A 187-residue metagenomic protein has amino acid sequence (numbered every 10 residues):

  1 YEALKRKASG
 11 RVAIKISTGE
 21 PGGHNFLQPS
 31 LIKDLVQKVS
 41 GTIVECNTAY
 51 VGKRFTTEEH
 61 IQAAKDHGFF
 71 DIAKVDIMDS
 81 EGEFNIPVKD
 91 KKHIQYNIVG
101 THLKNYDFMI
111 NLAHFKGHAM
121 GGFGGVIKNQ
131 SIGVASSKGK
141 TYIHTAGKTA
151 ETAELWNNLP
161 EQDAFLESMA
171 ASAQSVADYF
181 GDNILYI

Functional and structural regions predicted by a protein language model:
Y1-K38, T42-I187: Extended, low-polarity segments enriched in aliphatic/aromatic residues
